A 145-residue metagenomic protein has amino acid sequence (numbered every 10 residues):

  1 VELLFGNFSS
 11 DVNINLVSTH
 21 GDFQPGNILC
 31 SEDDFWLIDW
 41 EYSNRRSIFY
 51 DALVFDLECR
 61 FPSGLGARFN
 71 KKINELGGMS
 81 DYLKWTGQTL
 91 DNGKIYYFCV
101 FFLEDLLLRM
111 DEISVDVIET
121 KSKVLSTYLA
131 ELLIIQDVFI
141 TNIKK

Functional and structural regions predicted by a protein language model:
V1-H20: An alpha-helical support segment within catalytic cores of ATP-dependent transferases
V1-L3, N74-D81, L125-S126: Well-ordered, non-membrane alpha-helical segments in soluble/globular domains
S18-H20, I38-D39, L107: Short beta-strand segments
F23: Hydrophobic HxD+1 residue recognition
G26-F55: Catalytic activation segment of kinase domains across protein kinase-like and atypical kinase folds
A52-T86, F101-V117: Active-site activation/catalytic loop segments of kinase-like enzymes and analogous catalytic loops in related
G87-V100: All-alpha amphipathic helical-bundle segments outside canonical DNA-binding/catalytic cores that form hydrophobic
L108-K145: ATP/Mg2+ or Mg2+-diphosphate-binding catalytic cores that bind nucleotide phosphates or diphosphates via glycine-rich
